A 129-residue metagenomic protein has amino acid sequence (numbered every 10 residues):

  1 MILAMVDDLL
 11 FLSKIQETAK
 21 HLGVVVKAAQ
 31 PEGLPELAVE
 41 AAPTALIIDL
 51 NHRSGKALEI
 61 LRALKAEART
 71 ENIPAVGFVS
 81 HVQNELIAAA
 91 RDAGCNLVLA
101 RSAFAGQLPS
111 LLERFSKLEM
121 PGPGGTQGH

Functional and structural regions predicted by a protein language model:
M1-D8: Conserved acidic segment of CheY-like receiver
L9-K27: Two-component/phosphorelay signaling modules centered on CheY-like receiver
P31-A45: Acidic, metal-coordinating helix/loop segments flanking the phosphotransfer/catalytic sites of two-component signaling
I48-L64: Conserved phosphotransfer microenvironments
K65-E71, A93: Conserved phosphotransfer cores of two-component systems
N72-H81: A short, hydrophobic beta-strand element within the central beta-sheet of small alpha/beta folds
V82-L97: Alpha4 helix (beta4-alpha4-beta5 surface) of REC/receiver domains from two-component response regulators
G94-G106: Output/docking surface of receiver
